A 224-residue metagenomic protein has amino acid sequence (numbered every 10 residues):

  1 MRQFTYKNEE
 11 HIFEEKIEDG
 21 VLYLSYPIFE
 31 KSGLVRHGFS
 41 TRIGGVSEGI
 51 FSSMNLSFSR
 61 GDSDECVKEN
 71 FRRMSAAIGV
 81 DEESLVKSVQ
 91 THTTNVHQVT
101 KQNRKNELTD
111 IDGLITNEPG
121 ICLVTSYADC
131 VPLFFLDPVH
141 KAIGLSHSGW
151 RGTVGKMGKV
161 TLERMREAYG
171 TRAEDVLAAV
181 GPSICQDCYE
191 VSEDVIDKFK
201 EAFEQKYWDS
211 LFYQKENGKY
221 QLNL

Functional and structural regions predicted by a protein language model:
M1-L224: Active-site microenvironment for binding and transforming phosphate-containing groups
